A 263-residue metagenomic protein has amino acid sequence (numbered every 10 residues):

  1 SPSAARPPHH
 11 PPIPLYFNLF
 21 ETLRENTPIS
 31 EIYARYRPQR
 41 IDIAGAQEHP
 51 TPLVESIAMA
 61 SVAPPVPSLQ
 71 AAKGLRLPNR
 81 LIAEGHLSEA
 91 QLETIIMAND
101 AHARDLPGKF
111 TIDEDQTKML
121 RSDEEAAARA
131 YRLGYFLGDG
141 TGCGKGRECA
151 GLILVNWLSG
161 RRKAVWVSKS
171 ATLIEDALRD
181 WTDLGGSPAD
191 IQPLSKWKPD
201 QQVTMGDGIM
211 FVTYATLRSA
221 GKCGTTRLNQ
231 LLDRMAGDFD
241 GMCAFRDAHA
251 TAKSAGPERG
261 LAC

Functional and structural regions predicted by a protein language model:
S1-S61: Charged, low-complexity intrinsically disordered regions
H9-H10, H49, H86, H102 (+1 more regions): Histidine (H) residue identity feature
T27, E31, P52-H86, I112-A126 (+3 more regions): SF2 helicase/translocase NTPase motor core, specifically the RecA-like lobe 1 inter-motif segment between Walker
E89-L92: Carboxylate-rich, divalent-cation-coordinating active-site regions
D100-P107, E125-R132: Phosphate-binding P-loop
A130-L152: Walker A/P-loop
